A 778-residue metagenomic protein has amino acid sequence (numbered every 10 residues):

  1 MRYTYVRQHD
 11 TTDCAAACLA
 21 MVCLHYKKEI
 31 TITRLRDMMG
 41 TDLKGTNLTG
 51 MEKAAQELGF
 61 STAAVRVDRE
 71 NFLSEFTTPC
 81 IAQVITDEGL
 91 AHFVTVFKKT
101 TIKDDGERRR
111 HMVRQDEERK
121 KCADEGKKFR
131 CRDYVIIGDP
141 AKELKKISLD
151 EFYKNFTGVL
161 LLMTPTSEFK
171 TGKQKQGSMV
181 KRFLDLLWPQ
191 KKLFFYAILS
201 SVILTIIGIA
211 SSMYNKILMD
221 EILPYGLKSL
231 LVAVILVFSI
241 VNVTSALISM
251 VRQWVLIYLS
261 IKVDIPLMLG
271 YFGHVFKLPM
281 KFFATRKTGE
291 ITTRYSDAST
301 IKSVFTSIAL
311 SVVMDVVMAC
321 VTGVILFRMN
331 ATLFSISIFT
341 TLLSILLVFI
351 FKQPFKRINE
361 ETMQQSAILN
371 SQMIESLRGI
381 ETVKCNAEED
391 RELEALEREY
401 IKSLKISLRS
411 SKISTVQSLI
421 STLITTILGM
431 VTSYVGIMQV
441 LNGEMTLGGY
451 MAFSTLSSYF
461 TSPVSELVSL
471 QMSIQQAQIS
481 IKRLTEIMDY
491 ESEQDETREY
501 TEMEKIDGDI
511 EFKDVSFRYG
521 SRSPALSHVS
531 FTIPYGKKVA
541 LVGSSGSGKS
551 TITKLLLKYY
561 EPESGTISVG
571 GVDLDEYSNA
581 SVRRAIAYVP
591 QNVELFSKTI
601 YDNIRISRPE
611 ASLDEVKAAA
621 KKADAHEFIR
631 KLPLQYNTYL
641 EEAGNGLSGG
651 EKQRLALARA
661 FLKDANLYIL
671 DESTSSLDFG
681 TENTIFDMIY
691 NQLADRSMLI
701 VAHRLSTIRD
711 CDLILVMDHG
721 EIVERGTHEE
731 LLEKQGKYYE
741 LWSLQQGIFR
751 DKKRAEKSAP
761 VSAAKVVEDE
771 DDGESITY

Functional and structural regions predicted by a protein language model:
M1-A210, P224, K228-A233, R252 (+9 more regions): Membrane-integrated ABC transporters
E118, T497, M503-Y778: ABC-type nucleotide-binding domain
K192-L218, V234, F238, L256 (+8 more regions): Alpha-helical segments in transporter systems
F194-I248, V255, F327-T332, Y434 (+1 more regions): Transmembrane helix-loop-helix hairpins at lipid-water interfaces of multipass membrane proteins, especially the type-1
N215-K216, L256, H274-V321, R378 (+2 more regions): Juxtamembrane loop-to-helix connectors within ABC transporter transmembrane domains
L236-S245, S249, S311-E361, V431-M445 (+2 more regions): Transmembrane helices of ABC transporter permease
G273-E290, E361-R409, I481, E499-T501 (+1 more regions): Loop segments that connect adjacent transmembrane helices in multi-pass transporters
Q365, L369, E381-E388, K412 (+1 more regions): Cytosolic ends of transmembrane helices, especially the final helix of ABC transmembrane type-1 domains
